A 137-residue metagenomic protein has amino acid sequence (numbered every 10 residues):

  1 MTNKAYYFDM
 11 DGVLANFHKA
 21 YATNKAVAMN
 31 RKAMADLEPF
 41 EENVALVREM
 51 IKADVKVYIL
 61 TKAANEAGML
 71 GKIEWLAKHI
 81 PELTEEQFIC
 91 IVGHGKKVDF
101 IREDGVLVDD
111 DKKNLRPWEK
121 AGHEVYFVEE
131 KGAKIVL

Functional and structural regions predicted by a protein language model:
M1-E38, K120: Active-site neighborhood of HAD-like aspartate-dependent phosphohydrolases
D9, L60-K62, V108: Short hydrophobic segments within beta-strands
A15-F17, V57, E66-L70, K96-D99 (+2 more regions): Short catalytic/ligand-binding loop motif for oxyanion handling, primarily in non-cytosolic enzymes, centered on
A28-Y58, A67-L70: Short, acidic loop-to-helix structural element flanking the phosphoryl-transfer center in phosphate-processing enzymes
K56-Y58, I89, V106, Y126: A structural signal for isolated positions on well-ordered beta-strands in alpha/beta enzyme cores
Y58-A64, I73, H79-F100: A short, structured active-site edge motif that brings together acidic residues
F88-W118: Conserved Lys-Pro-Asp/Glu-containing loop-to-beta segment of HAD-superfamily phosphomonoesterases, centered on
V106-L137: Acidic, Mg2+-coordinating phosphoryl-transfer loop and its flanking beta/alpha structural elements, shared across
